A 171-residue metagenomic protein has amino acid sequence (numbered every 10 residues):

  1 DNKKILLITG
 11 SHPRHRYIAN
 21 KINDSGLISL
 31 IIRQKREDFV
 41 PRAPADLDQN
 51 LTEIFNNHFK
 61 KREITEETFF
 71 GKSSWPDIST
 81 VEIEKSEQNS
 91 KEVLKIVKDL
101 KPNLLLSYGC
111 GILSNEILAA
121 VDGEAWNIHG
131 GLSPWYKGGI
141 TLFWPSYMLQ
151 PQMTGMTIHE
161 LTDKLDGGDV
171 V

Functional and structural regions predicted by a protein language model:
D1-V171: One-carbon transfer enzymes
